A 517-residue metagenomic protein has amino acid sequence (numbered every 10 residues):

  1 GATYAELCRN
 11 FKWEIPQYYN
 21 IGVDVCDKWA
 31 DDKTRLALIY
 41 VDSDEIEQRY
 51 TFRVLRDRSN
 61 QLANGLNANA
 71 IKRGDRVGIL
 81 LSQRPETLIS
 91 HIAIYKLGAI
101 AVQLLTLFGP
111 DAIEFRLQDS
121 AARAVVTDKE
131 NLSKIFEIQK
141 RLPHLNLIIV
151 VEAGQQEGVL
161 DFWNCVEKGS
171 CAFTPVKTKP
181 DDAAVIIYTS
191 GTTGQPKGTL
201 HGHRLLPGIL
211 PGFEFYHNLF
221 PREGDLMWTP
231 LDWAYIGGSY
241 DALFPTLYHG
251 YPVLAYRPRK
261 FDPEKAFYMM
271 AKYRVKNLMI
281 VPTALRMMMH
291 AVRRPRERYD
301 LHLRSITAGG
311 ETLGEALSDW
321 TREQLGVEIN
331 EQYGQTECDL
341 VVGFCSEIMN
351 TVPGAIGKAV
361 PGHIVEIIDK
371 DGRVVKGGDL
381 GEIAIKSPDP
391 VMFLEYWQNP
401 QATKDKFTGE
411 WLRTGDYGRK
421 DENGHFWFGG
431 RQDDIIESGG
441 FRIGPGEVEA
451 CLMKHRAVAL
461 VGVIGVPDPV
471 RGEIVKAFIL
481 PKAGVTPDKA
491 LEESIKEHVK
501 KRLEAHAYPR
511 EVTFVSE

Functional and structural regions predicted by a protein language model:
T34-L36, V150-Q156, E167-Y188, Q195 (+1 more regions): Conserved pre-ATP/AMP-binding loop-to-beta segment of ANL
S59-Q61, E167, T199-F220, L285-M289: Conserved structural elements of the adenylate-forming
A68, I89-I92, K96-N164, T178 (+1 more regions): Structural core segment of the AMP-binding/adenylate-forming
F108-F115, R123-K129, L278, S387-D389 (+3 more regions): AMP-binding/adenylate-forming catalytic core of the ANL superfamily
V151, K501-E517: AMP-binding/adenylate-forming catalytic domain of the ANL superfamily
P207-T229, W233-N277, H290-A291: Conserved AMP-binding/adenylation subdomain of ANL enzymes
Y248-Y251, V275-I280, M289-T351, I364: Gly/Ser/Thr-rich phosphate-binding loop
A359-G362, R373-D405, I443: Conserved ATP/PPi-binding loop(s) of AMP-dependent carboxylate-activating enzymes
